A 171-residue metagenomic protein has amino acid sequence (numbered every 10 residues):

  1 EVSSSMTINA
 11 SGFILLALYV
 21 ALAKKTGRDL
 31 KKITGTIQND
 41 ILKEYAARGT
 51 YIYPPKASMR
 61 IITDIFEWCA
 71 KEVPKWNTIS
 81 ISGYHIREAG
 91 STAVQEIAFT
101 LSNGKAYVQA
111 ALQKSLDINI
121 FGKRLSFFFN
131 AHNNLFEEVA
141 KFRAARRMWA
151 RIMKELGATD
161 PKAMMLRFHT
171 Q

Functional and structural regions predicted by a protein language model:
E1-E138, L156-Q171: Catalytic alpha/beta active-site cores
F142, I152: Catalytic core of soluble alpha/beta enzymes
